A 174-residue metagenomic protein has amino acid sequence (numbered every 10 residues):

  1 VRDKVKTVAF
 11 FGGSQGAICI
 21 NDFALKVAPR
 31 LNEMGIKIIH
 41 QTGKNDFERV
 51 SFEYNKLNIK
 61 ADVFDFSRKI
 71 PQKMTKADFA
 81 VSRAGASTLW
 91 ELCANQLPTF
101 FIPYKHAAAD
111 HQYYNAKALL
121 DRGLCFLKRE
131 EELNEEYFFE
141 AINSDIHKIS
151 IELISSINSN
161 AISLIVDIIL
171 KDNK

Functional and structural regions predicted by a protein language model:
R2-F79, Y113-A116, K128-Y137: Donor-nucleotide binding loops and adjacent catalytic segments primarily of GT-B fold Leloir glycosyltransferases
F64, R83, F101-I102: A short structural motif in glycosyltransferase catalytic domains
M74, L92-C93, F100, L120: Short alpha-helix at the nucleotide-sugar/activated-sugar donor binding site of glycosyltransferases and closely
T75-W90, L97: Acidic donor-binding loop of glycosyltransferase active sites
D78-F79, Q96-Y104, L124: Structural loop-to-beta junction motif characteristic of Rossmann-like glycosyltransferase folds
Q96, Y113-C125: Acidic, glycine-centered active-site loop in nucleotide-sugar glycosyltransferases
R122-K148: C-terminal "capping" alpha-helix adjacent to the active site of nucleotide-linked donor transferases in cell-envelope
N143-H147, N158-K174: C-terminal alpha-helical cap of glycosyltransferases
